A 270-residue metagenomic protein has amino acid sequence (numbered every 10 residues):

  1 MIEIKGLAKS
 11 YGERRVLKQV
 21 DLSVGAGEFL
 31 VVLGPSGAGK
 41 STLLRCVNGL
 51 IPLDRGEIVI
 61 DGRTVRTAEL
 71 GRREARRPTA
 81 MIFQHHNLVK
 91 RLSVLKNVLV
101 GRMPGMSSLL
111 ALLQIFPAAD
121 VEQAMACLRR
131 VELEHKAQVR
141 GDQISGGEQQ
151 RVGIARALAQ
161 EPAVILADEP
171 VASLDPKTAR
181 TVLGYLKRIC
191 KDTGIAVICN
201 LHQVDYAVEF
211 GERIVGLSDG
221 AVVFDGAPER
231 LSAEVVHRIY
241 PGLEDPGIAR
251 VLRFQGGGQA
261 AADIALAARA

Functional and structural regions predicted by a protein language model:
N48: Helix-to-loop junction immediately C-terminal to a conserved catalytic motif
V65-A80, L110-A118, L231: ABC ATPase NBD coupling module
M106-H135: Conserved ABC ATPase "signature" region
R140-I144, E148: Conserved ABC ATPase signature
E161: Conserved catalytic motifs of ABC-family nucleotide-binding domains
I165-D168: Catalytic Walker B motif of ABC-type/P-loop ATPase nucleotide-binding domains
A233, Y240-A270: ABC ATPase nucleotide-binding domains
